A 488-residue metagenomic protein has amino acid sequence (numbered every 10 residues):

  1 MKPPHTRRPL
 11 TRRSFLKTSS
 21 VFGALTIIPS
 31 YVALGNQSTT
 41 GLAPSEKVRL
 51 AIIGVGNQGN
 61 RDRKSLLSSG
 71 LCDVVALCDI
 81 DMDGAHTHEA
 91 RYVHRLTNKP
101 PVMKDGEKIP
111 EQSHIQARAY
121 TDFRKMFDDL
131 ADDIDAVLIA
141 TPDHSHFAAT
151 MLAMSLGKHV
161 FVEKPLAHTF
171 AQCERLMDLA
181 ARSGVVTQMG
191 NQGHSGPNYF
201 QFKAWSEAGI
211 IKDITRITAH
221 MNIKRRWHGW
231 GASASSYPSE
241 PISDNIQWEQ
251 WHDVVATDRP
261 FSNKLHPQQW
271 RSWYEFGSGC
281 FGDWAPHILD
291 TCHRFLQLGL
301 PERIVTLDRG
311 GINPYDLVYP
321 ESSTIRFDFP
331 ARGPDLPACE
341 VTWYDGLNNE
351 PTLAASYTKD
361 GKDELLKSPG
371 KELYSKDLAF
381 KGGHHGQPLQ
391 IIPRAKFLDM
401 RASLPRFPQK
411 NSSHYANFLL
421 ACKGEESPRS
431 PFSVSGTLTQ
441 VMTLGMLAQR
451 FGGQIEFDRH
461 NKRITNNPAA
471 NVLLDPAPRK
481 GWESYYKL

Functional and structural regions predicted by a protein language model:
K2-K158, A171-V186: N-terminal glycine-/serine-/threonine-rich beta1-alpha1-beta2 phosphate-ribose binding loop of Rossmann-like
P9, S19-A24, Y31-Q37, R61 (+5 more regions): C-terminal helical cap and adjacent loop that interface with cofactors, partners, or active-site loops
L16, R63, H86-E89, R124-F127 (+11 more regions): Non-transmembrane alpha-helical segments in soluble domains of secreted/periplasmic/extracellular proteins
G54, Q58, S183, Q188 (+7 more regions): Predominantly a Rossmann-like dinucleotide-binding segment in NAD(P)-dependent oxidoreductases
D81-G84, Y120, A140-S145, L166-H168 (+5 more regions): Short, solvent-exposed turn/loop segments enriched in Gly/Ser/Thr/Pro and often Arg
V162, H168, T187-M189, G382: Hydrophobic residues in well-ordered beta-strands that form the structural core
K164, G209, E425: Conserved G/P- and acidic residue-centered "switch" motifs that form tight phosphate/ATP-binding loops in soluble
V341: Phosphate/diphosphate-binding loops
